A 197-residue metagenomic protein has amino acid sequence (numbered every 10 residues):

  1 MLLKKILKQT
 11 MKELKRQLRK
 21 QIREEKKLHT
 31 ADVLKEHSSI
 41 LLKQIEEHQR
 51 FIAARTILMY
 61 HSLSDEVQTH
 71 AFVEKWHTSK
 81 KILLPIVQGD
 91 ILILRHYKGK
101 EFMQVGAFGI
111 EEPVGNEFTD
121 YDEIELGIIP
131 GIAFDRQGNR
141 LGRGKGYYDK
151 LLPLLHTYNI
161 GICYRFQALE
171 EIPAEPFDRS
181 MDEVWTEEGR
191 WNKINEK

Functional and structural regions predicted by a protein language model:
L2, I6-D122: N-terminal active-site beta-alpha-beta segment that forms phosphate/nucleotide-binding and substrate-recognition loops
L3, M11-E13, K27-L28, P113 (+3 more regions): Surface-exposed, charge/polar-rich loops and edge strands
Q44, R140-L141: Short linear sequence motifs
I57, G127-I128: Receiver (REC) domain switch-region micro-motif
H61, G131, E188: Glycine-rich, N-terminal phosphate-binding loop of Rossmann-like dinucleotide-binding domains
S64, G89, A133-F134, Q167: Short, solvent-exposed loop/turn segments at secondary-structure junctions
M103-A107, P130-R140: Short secondary-structure transition/capping segments
